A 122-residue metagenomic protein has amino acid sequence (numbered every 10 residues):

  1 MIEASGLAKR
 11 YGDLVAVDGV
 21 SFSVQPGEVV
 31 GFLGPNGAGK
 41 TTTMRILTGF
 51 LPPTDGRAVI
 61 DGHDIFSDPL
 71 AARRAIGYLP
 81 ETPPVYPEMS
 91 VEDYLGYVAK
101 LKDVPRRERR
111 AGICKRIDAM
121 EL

Functional and structural regions predicted by a protein language model:
L14-V15, L70: Short coil-to-beta microelement around the adenine-binding A-loop and adjacent beta1/P-loop entry of ABC ATPase
V30-F32, M44: Short hydrophobic beta-strand immediately N-terminal to the Walker A/P-loop
P35-G39: Walker A (P-loop) phosphate-binding loop of ABC-type ATPase nucleotide-binding domains
T48: Helix-to-loop junction immediately C-terminal to a conserved catalytic motif
G56-S67, A72: Conserved ABC transporter NBD signature motif
G96, K100, R107-L122: Conserved ABC ATPase "signature" region
